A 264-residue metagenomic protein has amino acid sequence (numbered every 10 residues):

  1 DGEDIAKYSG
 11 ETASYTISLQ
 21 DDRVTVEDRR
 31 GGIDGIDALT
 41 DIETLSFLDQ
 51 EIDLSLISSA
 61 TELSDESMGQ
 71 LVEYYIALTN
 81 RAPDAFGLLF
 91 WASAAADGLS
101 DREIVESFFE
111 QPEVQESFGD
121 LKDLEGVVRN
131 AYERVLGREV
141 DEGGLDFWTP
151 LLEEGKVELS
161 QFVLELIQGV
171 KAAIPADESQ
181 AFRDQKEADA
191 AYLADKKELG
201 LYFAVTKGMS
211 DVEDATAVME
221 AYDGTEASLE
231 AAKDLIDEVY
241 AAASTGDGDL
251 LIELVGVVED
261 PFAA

Functional and structural regions predicted by a protein language model:
D1-S64, V128-N130, V135: Acidic, glycine-rich low-complexity repeat segments characteristic of large secreted/surface-exposed proteins
E43-A264: Substrate/cofactor-recognition hotspot
